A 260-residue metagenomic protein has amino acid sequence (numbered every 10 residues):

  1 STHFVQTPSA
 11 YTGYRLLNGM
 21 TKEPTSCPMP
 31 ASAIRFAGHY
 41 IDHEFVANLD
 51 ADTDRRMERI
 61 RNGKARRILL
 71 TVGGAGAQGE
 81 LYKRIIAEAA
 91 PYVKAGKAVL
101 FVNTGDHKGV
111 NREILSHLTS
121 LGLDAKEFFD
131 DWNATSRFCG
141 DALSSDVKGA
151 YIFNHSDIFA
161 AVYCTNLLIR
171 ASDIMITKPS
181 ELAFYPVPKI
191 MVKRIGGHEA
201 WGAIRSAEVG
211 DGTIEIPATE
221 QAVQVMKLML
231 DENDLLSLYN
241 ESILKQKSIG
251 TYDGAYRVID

Functional and structural regions predicted by a protein language model:
S1-R84, N103-K108: A nucleotide-sugar donor-handling region in carbohydrate enzymes
P8-A10, K193-A200, A218-E220: Short, acidic/turn-prone active-site loops that include or flank metal/cofactor- and phosphate-binding residues
T21-P24, G197-A203: Short, glycine/polar-rich helix-capping loops at beta-to-alpha or helix-loop-helix junctions that flank or form
D54, I60-I169: Donor-nucleotide binding loops and adjacent catalytic segments primarily of GT-B fold Leloir glycosyltransferases
A161-W201: A donor-sugar binding/catalytic signature common to diverse glycosyltransferases and related nucleotide-sugar
A203-D211: Acidic, glycine-centered active-site loop in nucleotide-sugar glycosyltransferases
G210, I214, A218-L235: C-terminal "capping" alpha-helix adjacent to the active site of nucleotide-linked donor transferases in cell-envelope
K227-D260: C-terminal amphipathic helix plus adjacent low-complexity, charged tail appended to glycosyltransferase catalytic
